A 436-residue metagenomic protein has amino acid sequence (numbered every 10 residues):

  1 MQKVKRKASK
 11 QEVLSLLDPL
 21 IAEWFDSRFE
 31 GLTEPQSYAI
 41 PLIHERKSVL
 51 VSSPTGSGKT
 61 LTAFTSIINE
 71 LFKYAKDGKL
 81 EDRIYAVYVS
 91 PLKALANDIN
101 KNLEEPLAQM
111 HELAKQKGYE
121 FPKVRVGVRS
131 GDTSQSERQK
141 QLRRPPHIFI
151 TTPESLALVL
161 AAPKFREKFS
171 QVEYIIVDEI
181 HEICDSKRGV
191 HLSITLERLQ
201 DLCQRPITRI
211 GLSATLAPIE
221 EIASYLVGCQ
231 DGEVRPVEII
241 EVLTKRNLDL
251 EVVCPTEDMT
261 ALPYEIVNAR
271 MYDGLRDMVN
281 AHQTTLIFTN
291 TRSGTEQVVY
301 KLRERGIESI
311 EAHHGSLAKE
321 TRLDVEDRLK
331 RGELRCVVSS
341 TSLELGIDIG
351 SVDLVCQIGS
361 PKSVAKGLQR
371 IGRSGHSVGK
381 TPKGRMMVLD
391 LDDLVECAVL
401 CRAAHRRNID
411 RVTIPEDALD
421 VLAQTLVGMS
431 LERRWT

Functional and structural regions predicted by a protein language model:
K3, K10-V13, L17-E23, S37-Y38 (+3 more regions): Helicase motor core with emphasis on the C-terminal RecA-like subdomain
F29-P35: Short coil-to-beta microelement around the adenine-binding A-loop and adjacent beta1/P-loop entry of ABC ATPase
S53-T55: The conserved Walker
K59-T60: Conserved lysine of the Walker
